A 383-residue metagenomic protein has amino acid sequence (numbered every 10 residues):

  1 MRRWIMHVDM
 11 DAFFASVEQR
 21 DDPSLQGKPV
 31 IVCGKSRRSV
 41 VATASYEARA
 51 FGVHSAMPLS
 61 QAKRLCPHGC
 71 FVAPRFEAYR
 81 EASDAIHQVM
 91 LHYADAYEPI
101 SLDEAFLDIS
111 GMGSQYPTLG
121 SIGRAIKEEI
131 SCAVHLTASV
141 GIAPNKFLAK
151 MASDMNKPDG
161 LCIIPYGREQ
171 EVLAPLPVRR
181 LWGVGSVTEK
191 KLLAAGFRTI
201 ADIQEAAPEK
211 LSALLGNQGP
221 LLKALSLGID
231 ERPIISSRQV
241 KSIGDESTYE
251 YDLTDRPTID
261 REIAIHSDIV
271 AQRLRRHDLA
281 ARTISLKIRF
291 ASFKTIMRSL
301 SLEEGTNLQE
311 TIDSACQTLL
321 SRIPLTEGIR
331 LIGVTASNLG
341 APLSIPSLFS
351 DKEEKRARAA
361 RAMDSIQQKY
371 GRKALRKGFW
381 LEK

Functional and structural regions predicted by a protein language model:
M1-L222, I234, Q272, E353-K383: Gly/Gly-Pro- and Ser/Thr-rich, intrinsically disordered tail segments characteristic of DNA damage-repair and tolerance
H7, R180, T188-I329: DNA-contacting surface of Y-family translesion DNA polymerases
F13, R37-S39, A291-K294, L339-A341: Short, charged/polar surface micro-motifs in flexible loops or helix N-caps
V40-A42, L161-C162, T295-R298, I345-P346: Short, well-ordered strand-loop elements centered on a beta-strand within folded domains, enriched for acidic residues
A105-G111, M297-L300, L343-F349: Short, hydrophobic beta-strand segments
I142-F147, G228, A280-F290, I329-G340 (+1 more regions): A glycine-rich phosphate-binding loop feature that marks nucleotide/adenosyl-phosphate handling sites
E304-K383: Acidic, metal-coordinating catalytic segment for phosphate/diphosphate chemistry, firing primarily on the Nudix
